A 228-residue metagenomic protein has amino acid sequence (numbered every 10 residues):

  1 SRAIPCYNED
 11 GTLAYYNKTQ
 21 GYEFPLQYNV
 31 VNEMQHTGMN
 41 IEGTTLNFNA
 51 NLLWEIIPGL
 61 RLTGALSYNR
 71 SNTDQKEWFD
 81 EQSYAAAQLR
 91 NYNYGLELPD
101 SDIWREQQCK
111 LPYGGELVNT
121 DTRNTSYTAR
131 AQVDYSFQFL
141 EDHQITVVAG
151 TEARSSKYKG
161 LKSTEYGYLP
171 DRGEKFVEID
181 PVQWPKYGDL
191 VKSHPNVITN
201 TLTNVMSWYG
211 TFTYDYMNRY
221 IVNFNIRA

Functional and structural regions predicted by a protein language model:
S1-T45, A65, N69-M206: Surface-exposed loop/interface segments of Gram-negative outer-membrane beta-barrel transport/assembly proteins
T44-S67: P-loop NTPase catalytic cores that bind/hydrolyze ATP
F48-W54, A131-Y135, G210-Y216: Residues on the lipid-exposed face of transmembrane beta-strands in outer-membrane beta-barrel proteins
E55-I57, Q138-D142, M217: Outer-membrane beta-barrel channels and translocator barrels
G59-L62, H143, R219-V222: Repeated loop/turn-to-beta-strand initiation elements of outer-membrane beta-barrel proteins
F137, N200, Y214-Y216, Y220: Structural motif corresponding to the C-terminal cap of alpha-helices
G150, V205, T211-D215, V222: Exposed, low-structure sequence patches enriched in small/polar residues
V222-A228: Transmembrane beta-strand segments that form the barrel wall of outer-membrane beta-barrel proteins
